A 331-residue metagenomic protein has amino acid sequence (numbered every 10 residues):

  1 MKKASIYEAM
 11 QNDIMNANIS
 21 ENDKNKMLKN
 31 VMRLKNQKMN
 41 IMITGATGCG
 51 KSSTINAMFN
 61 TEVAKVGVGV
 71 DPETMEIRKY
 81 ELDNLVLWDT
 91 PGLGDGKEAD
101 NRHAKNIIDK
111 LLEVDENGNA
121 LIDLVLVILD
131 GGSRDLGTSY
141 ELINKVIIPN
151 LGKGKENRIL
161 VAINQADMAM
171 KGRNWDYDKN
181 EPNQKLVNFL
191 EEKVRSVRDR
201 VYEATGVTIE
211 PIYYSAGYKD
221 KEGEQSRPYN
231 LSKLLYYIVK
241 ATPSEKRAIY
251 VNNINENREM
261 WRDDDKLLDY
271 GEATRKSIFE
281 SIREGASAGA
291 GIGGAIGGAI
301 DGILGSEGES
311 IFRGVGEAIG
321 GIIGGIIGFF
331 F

Functional and structural regions predicted by a protein language model:
M1-V86, P91-I282: Conserved GTPase G-domain substructure that encodes guanine base recognition and part of the catalytic core, centered
G271-F331: Membrane-active amphipathic alpha-helices enriched in small hydrophobic residues
